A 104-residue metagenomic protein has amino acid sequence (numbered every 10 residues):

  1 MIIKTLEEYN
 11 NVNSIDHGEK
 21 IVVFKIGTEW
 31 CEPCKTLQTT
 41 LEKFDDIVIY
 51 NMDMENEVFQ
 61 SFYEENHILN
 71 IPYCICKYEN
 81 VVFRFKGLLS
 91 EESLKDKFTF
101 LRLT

Functional and structural regions predicted by a protein language model:
M1, V48-Y50, V82-K86: Structural signal for short hydrophobic segments within the conserved structured cores of catalytic domains across
M1-V22, D96-T104: N-terminal leader/targeting and pre-domain segments
I3-E7, K25-G27, Q38, D45-S61 (+1 more regions): Thiol-based oxidoreductase modules, predominantly thioredoxin-like and allied folds used for disulfide exchange
V12-D16, Q60-N66: Short amphipathic alpha-helix with an adjacent loop that forms part of the alpha/beta core around
V22-F24, Y50-M52, I75-C76, R84: Ordered hydrophobic segments in well-structured contexts
C31-C34: Short cysteine clusters
T36-L37, S90: Residues at alpha-helix caps and immediate loop-helix transition turns in enzyme cores, especially N- and C-cap
N70-T104: Non-catalytic, surface beta->alpha helical segment in thiol-disulfide oxidoreductase systems
